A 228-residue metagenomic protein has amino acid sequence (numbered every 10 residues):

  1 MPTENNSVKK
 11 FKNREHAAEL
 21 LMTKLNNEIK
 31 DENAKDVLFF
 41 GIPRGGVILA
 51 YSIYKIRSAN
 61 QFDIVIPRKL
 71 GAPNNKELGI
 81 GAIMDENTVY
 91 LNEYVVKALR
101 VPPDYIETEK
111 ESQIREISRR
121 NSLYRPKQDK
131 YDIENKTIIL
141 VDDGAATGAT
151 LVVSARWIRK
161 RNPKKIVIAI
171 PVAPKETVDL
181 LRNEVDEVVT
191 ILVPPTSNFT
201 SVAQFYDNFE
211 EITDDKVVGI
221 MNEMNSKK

Functional and structural regions predicted by a protein language model:
M1-K228: PRPP-associated nucleotide enzymes
